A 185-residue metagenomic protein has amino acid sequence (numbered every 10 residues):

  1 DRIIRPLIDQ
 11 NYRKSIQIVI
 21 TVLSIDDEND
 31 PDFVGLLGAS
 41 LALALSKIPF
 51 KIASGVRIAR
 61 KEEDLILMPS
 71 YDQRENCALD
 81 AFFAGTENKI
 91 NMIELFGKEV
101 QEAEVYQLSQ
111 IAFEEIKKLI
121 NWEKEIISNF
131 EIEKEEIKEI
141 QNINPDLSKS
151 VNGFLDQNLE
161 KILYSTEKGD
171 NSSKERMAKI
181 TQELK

Functional and structural regions predicted by a protein language model:
D1-K185: Polyanion-binding surfaces on beta-sheet-dominated domains and ring/shell assemblies
